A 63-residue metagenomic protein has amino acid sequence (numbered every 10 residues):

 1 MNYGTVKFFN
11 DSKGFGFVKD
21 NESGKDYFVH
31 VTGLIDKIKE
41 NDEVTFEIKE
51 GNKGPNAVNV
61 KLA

Functional and structural regions predicted by a protein language model:
M1-F8: Structural detector for short beta-strands of small beta-barrel domains
Y3, D26-F28, E43: Well-ordered beta-strand positions in beta-sheet-rich domains
N10, E22, E50-N52: A generic beta-sheet turn/junction motif
K13-V18: Short aromatic-glycine-enriched beta-strand elements
K25-D36: Beta-strand/loop nucleic-acid-binding surfaces
L34-T45: Short nucleic-acid-contacting surface segments enriched for D/E, G, S/T with interspersed K/R
K49-A63: OB-fold/S1-family single-stranded nucleic acid-binding modules
